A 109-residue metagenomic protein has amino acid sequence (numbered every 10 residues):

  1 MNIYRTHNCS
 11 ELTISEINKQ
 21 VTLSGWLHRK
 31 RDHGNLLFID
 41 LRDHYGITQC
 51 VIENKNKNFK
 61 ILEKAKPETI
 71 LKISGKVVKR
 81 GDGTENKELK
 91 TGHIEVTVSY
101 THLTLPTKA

Functional and structural regions predicted by a protein language model:
M1-L27: OB-fold nucleic-acid-binding modules
Q20-R29, K66-D82, V98-Y100: OB-fold and OB-like beta-barrel modules that bind single-stranded nucleic acids
V21-L23, G46-C50, I94: Short beta-strand segments
K30-G34, L103: Short, conserved beta-turn/loop elements at beta-strand boundaries and strand-helix junctions
G34-K55: OB-fold (S1/OB) nucleic-acid-binding surfaces
N56-I61: Short alpha-helix capping/helix-loop boundary micro-motifs
T84-Y100: OB-fold/S1-family single-stranded nucleic acid-binding modules
H102-A109: Single conserved hydrophobic/aromatic residue that forms the stacking wall/gate of nucleotide- or nucleobase-binding
